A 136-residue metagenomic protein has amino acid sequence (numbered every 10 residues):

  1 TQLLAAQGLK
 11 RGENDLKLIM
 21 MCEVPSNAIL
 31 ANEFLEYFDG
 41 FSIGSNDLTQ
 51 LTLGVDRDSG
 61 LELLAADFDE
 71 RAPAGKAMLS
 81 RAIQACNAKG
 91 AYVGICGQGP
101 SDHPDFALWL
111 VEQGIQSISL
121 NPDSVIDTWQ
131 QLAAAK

Functional and structural regions predicted by a protein language model:
T1-K136: Conserved alpha/beta-domain cores
